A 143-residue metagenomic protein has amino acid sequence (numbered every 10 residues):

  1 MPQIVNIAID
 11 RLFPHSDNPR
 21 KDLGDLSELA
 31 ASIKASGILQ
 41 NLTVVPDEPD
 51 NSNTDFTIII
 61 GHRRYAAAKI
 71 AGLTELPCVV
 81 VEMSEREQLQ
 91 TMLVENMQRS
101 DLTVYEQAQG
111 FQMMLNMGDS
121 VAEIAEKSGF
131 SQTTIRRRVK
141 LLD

Functional and structural regions predicted by a protein language model:
M1-V81, L89-M92, Q98-R99: Short, charged/polar connector segments at secondary-structure boundaries
Q98-D143: Alpha-helical interaction elements
